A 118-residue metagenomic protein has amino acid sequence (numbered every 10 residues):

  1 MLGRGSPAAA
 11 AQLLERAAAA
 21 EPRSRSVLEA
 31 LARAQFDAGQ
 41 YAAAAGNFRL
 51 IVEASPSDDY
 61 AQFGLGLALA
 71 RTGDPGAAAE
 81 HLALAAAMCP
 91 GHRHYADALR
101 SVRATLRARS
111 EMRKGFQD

Functional and structural regions predicted by a protein language model:
R4-R16, D37-L50, T72-L84, L106-Q117: Structural signature of tandem alpha-helical TPR/SEL1-like repeats, specifically the intra-repeat loop/turn
R16-A34: Short, charge-rich amphipathic alpha-helical segments embedded in non-transmembrane helical bundles/solenoids
E53-R71: Mid-chain, well-packed structural core segment of small domains
